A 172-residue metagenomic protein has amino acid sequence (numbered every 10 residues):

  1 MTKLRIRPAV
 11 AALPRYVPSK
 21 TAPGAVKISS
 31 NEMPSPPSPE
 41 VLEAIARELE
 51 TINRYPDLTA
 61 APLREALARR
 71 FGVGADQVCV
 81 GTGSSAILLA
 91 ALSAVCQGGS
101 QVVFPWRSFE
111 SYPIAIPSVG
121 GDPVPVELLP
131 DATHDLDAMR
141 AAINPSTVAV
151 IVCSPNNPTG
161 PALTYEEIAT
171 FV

Functional and structural regions predicted by a protein language model:
M1-R54: N-terminal "arm"/small-domain region of PLP-dependent enzymes with the aminotransferase-like
N31-P34, S84-S85, F109, S154-P158: Short glycine-rich anion-binding loops that position phosphate/pyrophosphate groups of nucleotides and phosphorylated
A60-Q101: Phosphate-binding glycine-rich loop
A94-A115: Conserved PLP-anchoring active-site segment centered on the Schiff-base-forming lysine
W106, P125-P130: Short beta->alpha connector loops at strand-helix junctions that form conserved, small/polar/Pro-enriched
S118-P123: A short helix-loop-beta submotif of the ANL/AMP-binding
P130-V172: Active-site phosphate-binding strand-loop segment of PLP-dependent enzymes
